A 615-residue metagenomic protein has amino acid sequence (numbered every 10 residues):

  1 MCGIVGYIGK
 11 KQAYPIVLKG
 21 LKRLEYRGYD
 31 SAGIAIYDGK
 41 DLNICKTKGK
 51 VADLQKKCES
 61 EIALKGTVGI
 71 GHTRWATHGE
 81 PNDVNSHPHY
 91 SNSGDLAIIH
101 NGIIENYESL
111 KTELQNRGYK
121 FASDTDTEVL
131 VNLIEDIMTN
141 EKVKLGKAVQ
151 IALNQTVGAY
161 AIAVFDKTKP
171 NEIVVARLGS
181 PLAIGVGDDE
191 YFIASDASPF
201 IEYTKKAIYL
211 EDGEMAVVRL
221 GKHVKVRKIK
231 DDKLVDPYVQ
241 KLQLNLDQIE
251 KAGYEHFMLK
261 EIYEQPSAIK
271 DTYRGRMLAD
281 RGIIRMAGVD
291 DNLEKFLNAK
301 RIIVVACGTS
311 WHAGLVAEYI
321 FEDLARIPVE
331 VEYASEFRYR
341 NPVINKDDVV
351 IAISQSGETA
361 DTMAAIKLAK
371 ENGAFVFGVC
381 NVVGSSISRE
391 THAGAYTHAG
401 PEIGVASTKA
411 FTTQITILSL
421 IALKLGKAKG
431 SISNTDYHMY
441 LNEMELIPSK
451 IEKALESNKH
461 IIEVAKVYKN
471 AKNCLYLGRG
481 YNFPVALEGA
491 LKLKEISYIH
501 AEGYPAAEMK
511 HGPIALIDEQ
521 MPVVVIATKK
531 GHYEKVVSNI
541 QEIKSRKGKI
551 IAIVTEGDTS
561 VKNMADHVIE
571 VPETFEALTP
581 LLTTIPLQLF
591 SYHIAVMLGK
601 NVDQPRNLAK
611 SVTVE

Functional and structural regions predicted by a protein language model:
M1-E255, K260, S267-K300, Y339 (+4 more regions): Conserved short alpha-helical segments that host acidic/polar catalytic motifs at enzyme active sites
I4, I36, I98, V164 (+7 more regions): Structural beta-sheet core signal
T67, G71-V84, G275, D280-L293 (+2 more regions): Glycine-rich oxoanion-binding loops at beta->alpha junctions
P88-Y90, V174-V175, A207-I208, V217 (+11 more regions): Replace "in large, NTP-powered and nucleic-acid-processing enzymes" with "in large, NTP-powered factors and other
M258, K549, K562-M564, T574-E615: Generic C-terminus detector
Q265-I269, Y273-I303, V383, A393-P522 (+1 more regions): Active-site phosphate/pyrophosphate-binding segments
E294-M439, E443-L446, I526-H567, F590 (+1 more regions): Glycine-rich phosphate-binding loops that contact phosphosugars or nucleotide phosphates
